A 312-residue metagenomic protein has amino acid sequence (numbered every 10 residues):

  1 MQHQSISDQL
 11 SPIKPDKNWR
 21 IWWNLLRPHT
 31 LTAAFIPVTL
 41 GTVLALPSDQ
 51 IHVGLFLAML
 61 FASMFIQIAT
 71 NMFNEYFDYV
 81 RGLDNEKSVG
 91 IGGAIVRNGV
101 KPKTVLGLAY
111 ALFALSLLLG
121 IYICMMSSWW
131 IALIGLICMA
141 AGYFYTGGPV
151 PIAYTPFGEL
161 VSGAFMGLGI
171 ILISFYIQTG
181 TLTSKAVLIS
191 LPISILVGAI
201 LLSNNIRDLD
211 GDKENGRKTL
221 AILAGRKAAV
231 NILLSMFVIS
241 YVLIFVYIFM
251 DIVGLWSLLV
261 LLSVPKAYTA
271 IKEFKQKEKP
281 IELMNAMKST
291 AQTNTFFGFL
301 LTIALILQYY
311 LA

Functional and structural regions predicted by a protein language model:
M1-G54, A58, A62, P149-I152 (+1 more regions): Topogenic membrane-insertion module of multi-pass membrane proteins
I36-G41, L160-F175, I193, A221-R226 (+1 more regions): Small-residue-rich segments of transmembrane alpha-helices in multi-pass membrane proteins, especially helix faces
V38-T39, D49-Y76, A132-A140, K185-S203: Membrane-embedded alpha-helical segments that form the functional core of polytopic membrane enzymes, especially those
F65-V89, A199-A221: Acidic (Asp/Glu-rich) catalytic motifs at the cytosolic membrane interface
E86-M126, L220-V253, A291-L300: Multi-pass membrane catalytic core of lipid/isoprenoid biosynthesis enzymes
G92-L182: Intramembrane alpha-helical segments
S162-L209, N215, K227-V230: Functional transmembrane core segments of multi-pass inner-membrane proteins
F249-Q308: Extended hydrophobic alpha-helices typical of membrane-associated regions
